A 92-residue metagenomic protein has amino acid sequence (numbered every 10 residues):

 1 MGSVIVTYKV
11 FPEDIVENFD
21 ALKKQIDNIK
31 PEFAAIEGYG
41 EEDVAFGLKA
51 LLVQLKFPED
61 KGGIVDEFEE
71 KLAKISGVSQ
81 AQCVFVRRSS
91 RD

Functional and structural regions predicted by a protein language model:
M1-D92: Long, contiguous binding/interaction regions
